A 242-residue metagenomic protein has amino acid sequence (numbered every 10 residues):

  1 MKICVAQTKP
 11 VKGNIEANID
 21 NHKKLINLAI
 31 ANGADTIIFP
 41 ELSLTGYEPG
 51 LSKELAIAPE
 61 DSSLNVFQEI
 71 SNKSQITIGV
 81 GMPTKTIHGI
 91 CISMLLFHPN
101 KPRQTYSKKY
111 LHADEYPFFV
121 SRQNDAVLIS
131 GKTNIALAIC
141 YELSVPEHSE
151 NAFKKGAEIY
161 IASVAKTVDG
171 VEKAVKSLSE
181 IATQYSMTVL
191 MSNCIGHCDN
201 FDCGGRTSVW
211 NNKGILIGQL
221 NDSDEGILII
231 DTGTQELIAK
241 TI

Functional and structural regions predicted by a protein language model:
M1-V5: Extreme N-terminal starter segment of soluble prokaryotic enzymes
Q7-G13: Short polar catalytic/cofactor-binding loops
I15, K24-P99, V168-M187: Cys-nucleophile CN-hydrolase/nitrilase-fold catalytic domain and related Cys-dependent amidase chemistry that acts on
A17-L28, L143-E150: Short, acidic/polar
D35-T36, I135, I159: Structural motif
S62-T77, S144-E225: CN hydrolase (nitrilase-like) catalytic-core segments centered on the catalytic cysteine and neighboring Lys/Glu
V80-M82, S93-L96, A126, T207-V209 (+1 more regions): Short beta-strand scaffold segments in enzyme catalytic cores
K85-K155, G170-K176, G233-I242: Active-site catalytic loop in hydrolytic enzyme cores
